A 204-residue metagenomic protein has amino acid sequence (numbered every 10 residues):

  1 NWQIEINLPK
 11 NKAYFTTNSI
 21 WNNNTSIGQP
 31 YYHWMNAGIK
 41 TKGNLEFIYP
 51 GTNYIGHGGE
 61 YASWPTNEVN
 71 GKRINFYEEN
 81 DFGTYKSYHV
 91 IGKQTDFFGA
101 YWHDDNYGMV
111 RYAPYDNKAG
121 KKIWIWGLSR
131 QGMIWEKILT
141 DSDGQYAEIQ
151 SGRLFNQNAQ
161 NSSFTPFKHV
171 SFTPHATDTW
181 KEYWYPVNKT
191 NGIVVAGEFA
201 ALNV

Functional and structural regions predicted by a protein language model:
N1-W2, K10-K12: Intrinsically disordered, low-complexity linker/loop segments enriched in Gly/Pro and charged/polar residues
W2-E5, F164-K168, L202: Short structured motifs
I4-I6, F15-N23, E182, N203-V204: Short, well-ordered beta-strand segments enriched in hydrophobic/aromatic residues
L8-K10, W21-T25, R153-F155, W184-N188: Beta-strand elements of well-folded, non-transmembrane domains
A13, N24-T177: A contiguous, surface-exposed recognition patch within enzymatic or periplasmic domains that forms
T16-S19, V170-V187: Short Pro-Gly-centered flexible turn/kink motifs
T190-V204: Surface beta-strand/loop "capping" patches
